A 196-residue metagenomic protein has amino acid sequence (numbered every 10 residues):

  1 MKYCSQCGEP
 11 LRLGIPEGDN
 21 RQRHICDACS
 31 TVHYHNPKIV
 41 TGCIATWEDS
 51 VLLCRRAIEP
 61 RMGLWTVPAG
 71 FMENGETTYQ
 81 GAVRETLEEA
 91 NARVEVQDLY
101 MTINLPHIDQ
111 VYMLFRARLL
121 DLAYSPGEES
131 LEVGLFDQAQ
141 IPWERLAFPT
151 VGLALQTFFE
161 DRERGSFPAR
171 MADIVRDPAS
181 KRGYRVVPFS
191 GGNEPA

Functional and structural regions predicted by a protein language model:
M1-C43: Acidic, metal-coordinating catalytic segment for phosphate/diphosphate chemistry, firing primarily on the Nudix
K2-Q6, A92, D177, S190-G191: Small, basic N-terminal interaction modules of short regulatory proteins
Y3, R23, I44, L53 (+2 more regions): Conserved hydrophobic/aromatic beta-strand scaffold that supports enzyme active sites
S5, R12, D27, L52 (+3 more regions): Nucleotide phosphate-binding site architecture
R21, K38-V40, T46, P60-M62 (+2 more regions): Short connector loops at helix/strand junctions that flank enzyme active sites, especially segments positioning acidic
T46-E88: Conserved Nudix-box catalytic region and its N-terminal flanking loop in Nudix hydrolases and closely related
M72-T157, D161-F167, R182-A196: Unchanged
G165-D177: Short, flexible loop/turn segments with low-complexity composition
